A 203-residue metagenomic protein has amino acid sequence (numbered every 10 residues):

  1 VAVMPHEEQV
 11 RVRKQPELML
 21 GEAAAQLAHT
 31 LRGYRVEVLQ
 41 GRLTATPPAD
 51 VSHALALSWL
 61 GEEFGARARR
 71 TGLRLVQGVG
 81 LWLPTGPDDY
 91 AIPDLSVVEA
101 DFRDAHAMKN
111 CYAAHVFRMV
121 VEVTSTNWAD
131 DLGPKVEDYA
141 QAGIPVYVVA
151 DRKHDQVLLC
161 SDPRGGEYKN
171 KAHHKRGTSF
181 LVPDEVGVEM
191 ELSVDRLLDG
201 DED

Functional and structural regions predicted by a protein language model:
V1-D203: Gly/Pro/Ser/Thr-rich low-complexity, intrinsically disordered segments predominantly at protein N-termini
